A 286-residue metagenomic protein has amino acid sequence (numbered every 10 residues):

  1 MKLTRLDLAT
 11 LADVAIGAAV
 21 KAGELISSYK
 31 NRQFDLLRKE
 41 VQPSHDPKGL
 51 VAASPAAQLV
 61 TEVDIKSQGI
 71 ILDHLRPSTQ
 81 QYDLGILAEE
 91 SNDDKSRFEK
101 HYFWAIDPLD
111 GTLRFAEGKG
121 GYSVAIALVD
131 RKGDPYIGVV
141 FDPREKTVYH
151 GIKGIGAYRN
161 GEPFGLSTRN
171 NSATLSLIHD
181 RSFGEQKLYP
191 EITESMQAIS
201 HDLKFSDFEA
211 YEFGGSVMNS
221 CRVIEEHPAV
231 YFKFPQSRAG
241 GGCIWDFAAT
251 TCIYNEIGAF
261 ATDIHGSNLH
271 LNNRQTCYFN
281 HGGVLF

Functional and structural regions predicted by a protein language model:
M1-L109: N-terminal subdomain of lithium-sensitive/metallo-dependent phosphomonoesterases centered on the IMPase/IPPase/PAP
A22, I26, D64, L75 (+6 more regions): Residue-level signal for inorganic ion chemistry
F34-A52, A157, A198-F213, A261: Short secondary-structure junctions
I65, E90, P108-G111, P143 (+2 more regions): Generic detector of well-ordered alpha-helical packing
R97-N160: DPxDG-like acidic metal-binding loop motif
E162-T168: Short, surface-exposed loop motifs enriched in S/T, G, D/E and P with embedded aromatic residues
T168-F286: An extended, acidic
